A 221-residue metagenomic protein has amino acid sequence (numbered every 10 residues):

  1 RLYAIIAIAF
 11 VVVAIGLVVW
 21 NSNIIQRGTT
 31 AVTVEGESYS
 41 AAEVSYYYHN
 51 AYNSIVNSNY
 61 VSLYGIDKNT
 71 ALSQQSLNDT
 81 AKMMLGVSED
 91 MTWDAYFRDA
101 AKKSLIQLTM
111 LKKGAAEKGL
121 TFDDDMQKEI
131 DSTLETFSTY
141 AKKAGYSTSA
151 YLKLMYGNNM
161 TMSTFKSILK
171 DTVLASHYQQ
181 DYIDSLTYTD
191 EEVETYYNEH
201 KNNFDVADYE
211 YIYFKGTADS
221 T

Functional and structural regions predicted by a protein language model:
R1-T29, G36, A71, Q75 (+1 more regions): Peptidyl-prolyl cis-trans isomerase
V34-L63: Short extracytoplasmic
S62-A71: Alpha-helical membrane-embedding segments and immediately adjacent membrane-interface amphipathic helices
